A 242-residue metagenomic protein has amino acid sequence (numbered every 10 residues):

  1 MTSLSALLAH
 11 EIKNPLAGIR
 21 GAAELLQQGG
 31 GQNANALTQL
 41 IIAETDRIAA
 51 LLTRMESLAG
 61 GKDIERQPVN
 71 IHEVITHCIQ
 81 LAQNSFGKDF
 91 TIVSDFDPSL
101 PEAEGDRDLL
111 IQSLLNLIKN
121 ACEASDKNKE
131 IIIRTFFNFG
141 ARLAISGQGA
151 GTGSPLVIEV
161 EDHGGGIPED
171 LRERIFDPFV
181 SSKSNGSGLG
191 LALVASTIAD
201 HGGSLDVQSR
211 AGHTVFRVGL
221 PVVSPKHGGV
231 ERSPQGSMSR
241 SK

Functional and structural regions predicted by a protein language model:
M1-L8: Conserved HAMP-HisKA connector
G61-I64, E102-G105, S182: Conserved micro-motifs of the catalytic ATP-binding
Q67-I79, F136: A conserved beta-strand-to-alpha-helix junction within the catalytic ATP-binding
S85-S94, K127-K129: Short conserved segments within the C-terminal catalytic ATPase subdomain
D89-P101, F136-N138: Conserved catalytic submotifs in the C-terminal HATPase_c
G151-P155, I167-P178: Short conserved segment of the HATPase_c
I198-A199: Detector for a conserved hydrophobic position within an alpha-helical segment of the HATPase_c
